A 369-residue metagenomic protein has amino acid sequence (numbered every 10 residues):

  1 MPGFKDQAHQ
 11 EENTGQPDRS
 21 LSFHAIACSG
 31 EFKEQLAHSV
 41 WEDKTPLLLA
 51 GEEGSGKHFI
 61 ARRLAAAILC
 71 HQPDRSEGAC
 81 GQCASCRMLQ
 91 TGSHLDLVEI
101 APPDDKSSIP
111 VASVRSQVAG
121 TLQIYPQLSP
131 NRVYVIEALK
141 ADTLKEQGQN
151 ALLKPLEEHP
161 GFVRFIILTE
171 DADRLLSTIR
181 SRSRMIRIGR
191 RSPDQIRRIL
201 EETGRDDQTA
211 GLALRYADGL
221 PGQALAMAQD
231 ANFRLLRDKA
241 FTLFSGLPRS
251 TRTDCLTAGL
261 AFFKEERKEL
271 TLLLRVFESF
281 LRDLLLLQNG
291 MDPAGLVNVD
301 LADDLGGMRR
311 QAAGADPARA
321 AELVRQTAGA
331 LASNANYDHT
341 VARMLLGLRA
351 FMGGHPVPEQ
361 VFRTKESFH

Functional and structural regions predicted by a protein language model:
P2-A66, M88, Q123, G161-V163 (+3 more regions): Charged, glycine-rich active-site and insertion segments that engage polyanionic ligands
E34-S39, P110-V133, L139-T143, Q147-N150 (+1 more regions): Conserved alpha-helical scaffold flanking the Walker A/P-loop in AAA+ ATPase domains
T45, S76-A79, R132: Short metal-coordination and nucleic-acid-contact micro-motifs, chiefly zinc-binding Cys/His arrays
A50-G51, E99-D104: A short hydrophobic beta-strand->loop->alpha-helix junction that borders the nucleotide-binding pocket of P-loop NTPases
A66-G78, L89: Post-Walker A helix-loop "phosphate-sensing" segment adjacent to the P-loop in P-loop NTPases
C80-C86: Short cysteine clusters
R87-V98: Iron-sulfur (Fe-S) cluster-binding segments and ferredoxin-like electron-carrier domains, especially [2Fe-2S]
Y134-E137, L152, V163-E170: Structural recognition of the conserved hydrophobic beta-strand(s) that form the central parallel beta-sheet of P-loop
